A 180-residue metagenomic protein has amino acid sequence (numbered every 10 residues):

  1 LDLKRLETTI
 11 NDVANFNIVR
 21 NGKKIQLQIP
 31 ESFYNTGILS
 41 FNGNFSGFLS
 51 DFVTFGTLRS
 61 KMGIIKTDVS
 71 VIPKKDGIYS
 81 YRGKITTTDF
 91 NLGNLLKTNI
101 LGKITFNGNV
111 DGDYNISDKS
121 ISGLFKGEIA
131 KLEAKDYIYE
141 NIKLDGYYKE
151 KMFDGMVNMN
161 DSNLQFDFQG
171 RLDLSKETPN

Functional and structural regions predicted by a protein language model:
L1-N180: Interface amphipathic segments
